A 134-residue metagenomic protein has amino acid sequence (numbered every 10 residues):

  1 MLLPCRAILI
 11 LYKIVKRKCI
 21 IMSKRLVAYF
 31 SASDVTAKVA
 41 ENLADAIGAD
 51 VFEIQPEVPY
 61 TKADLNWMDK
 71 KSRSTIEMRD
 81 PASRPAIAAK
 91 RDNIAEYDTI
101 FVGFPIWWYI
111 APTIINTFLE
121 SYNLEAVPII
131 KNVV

Functional and structural regions predicted by a protein language model:
L9-T99, Y109-A111, N116, E120: N-terminal beta1-alpha1-beta2 submodule of the flavodoxin-like/Rossmannoid cofactor-binding fold
F104-P105: Glycine-rich, N-terminal phosphate-binding loop of Rossmann-like dinucleotide-binding domains
L124-P128: A short helix->loop->beta-strand "cap" motif at the edges of active sites that frequently abuts
V134: Contiguous ligand/interfacial binding patches
